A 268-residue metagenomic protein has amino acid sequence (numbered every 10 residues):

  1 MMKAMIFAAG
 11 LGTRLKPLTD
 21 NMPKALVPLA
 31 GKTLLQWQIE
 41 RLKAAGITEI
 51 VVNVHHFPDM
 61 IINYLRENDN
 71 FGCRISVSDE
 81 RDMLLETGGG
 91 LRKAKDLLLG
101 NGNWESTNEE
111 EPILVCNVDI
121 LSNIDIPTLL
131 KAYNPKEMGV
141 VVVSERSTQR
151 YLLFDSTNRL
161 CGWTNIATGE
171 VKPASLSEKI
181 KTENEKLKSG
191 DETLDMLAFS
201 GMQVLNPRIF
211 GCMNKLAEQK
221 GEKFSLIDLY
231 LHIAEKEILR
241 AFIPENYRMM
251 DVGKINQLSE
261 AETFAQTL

Functional and structural regions predicted by a protein language model:
M1-D20, L34: N-terminal nucleotide-binding beta1-loop-alpha1 segment
M2-I6, P28, K32-N117, T128 (+4 more regions): Conserved N-terminal catalytic core of the sugar/cofactor nucleotidyltransferase
L11, M22, F57, R81 (+2 more regions): A generic "binding-loop/recognition-motif" signal
A25, R74-S76, I238-R240: Conserved beta-strand segments of alpha/beta enzyme cores
L26, L152-F154, A241: A structural signal for short hydrophobic beta-strand segments in well-ordered beta-sheet cores
H55, S78-E80, V142, F242-E245: Conserved beta-strand termini and adjacent loop/short-helix elements that scaffold enzyme active sites in alpha/beta
L114, L121, P127-N134, S147 (+1 more regions): Catalytic-core segments of class I nucleotidyltransferases/pyrophosphorylases that form NMP-activated intermediates
K136-E145: A short, conserved acidic/glycine-rich loop-to-beta-strand motif that forms the donor nucleotide-sugar/metal
